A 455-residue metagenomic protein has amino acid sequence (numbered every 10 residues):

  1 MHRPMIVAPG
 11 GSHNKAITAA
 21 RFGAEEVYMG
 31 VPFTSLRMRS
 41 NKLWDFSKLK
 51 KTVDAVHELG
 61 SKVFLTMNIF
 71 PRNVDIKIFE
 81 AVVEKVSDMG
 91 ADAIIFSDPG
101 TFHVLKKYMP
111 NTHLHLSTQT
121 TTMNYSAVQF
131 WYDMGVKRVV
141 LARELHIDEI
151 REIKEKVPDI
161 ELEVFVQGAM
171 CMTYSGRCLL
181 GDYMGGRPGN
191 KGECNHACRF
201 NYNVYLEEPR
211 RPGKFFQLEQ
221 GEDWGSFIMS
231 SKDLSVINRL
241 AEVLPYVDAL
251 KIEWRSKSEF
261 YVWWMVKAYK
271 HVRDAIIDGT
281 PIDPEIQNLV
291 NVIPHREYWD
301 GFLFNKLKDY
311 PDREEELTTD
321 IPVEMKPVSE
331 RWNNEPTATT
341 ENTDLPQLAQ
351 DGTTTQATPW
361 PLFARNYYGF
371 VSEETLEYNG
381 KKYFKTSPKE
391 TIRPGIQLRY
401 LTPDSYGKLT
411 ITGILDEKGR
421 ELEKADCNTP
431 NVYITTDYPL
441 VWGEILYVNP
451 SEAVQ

Functional and structural regions predicted by a protein language model:
M1-G10, K15-F22, E26-M38, V53 (+7 more regions): Surface-exposed amphipathic alpha-helical tracts and adjacent flexible/coil segments at the periphery of soluble enzymes
A8-G11, L43-S47, E80: Glycine-rich anion/phosphate-binding loops
A16, L49-T52, P99-V104, Y125-A127 (+1 more regions): Short, charged beta->alpha transition segments
M38-D54: Glycine-rich, positively charged N-terminal anion/phosphate-binding segment
S61-F130: N-terminal active-site wall of soluble small-molecule enzyme domains
I94-S97, Q119-M123, K137, A142-L145 (+1 more regions): Short, well-structured alpha-helical patches and their helix-loop capping segments that border functional surfaces
D133: Active-site neighborhood of glycoside hydrolase catalytic domains
